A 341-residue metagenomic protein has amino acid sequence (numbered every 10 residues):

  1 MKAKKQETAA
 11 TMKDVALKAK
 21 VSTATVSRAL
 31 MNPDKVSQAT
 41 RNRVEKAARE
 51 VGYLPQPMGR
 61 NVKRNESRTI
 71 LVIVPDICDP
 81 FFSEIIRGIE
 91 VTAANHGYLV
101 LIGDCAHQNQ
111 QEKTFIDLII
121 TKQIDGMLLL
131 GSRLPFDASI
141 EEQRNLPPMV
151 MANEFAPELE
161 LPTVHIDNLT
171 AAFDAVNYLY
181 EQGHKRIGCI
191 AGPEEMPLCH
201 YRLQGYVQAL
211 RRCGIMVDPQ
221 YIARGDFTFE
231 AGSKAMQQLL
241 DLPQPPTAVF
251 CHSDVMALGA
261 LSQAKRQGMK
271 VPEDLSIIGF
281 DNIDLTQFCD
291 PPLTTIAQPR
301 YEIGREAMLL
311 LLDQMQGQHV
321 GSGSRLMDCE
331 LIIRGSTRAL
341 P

Functional and structural regions predicted by a protein language model:
M1-E66, P341: N-terminal helix-turn-helix DNA-binding module of bacterial transcription factors
K2, Q38, N42, V51-L118 (+3 more regions): Amphipathic helical "hinge" segments at domain boundaries
K18, T23-R28, V62-C78, S132 (+2 more regions): Short beta-strand segments enriched in small/hydrophobic residues
P75-E84, I102-Q111, V164-D174, I190-A235 (+4 more regions): Hinge/beta->alpha junction and helix N-cap segments in small-molecule ligand-binding domains
A106-H107, L129-D174, E195, I215 (+2 more regions): Flexible loop/hinge segments that line or gate small-molecule binding clefts
K185-R186, V217-Y221, V271-S276: Short acidic capping loops at alpha-helix termini that bridge into adjacent secondary structure
A235-P341: Flexible loop/turn connectors
